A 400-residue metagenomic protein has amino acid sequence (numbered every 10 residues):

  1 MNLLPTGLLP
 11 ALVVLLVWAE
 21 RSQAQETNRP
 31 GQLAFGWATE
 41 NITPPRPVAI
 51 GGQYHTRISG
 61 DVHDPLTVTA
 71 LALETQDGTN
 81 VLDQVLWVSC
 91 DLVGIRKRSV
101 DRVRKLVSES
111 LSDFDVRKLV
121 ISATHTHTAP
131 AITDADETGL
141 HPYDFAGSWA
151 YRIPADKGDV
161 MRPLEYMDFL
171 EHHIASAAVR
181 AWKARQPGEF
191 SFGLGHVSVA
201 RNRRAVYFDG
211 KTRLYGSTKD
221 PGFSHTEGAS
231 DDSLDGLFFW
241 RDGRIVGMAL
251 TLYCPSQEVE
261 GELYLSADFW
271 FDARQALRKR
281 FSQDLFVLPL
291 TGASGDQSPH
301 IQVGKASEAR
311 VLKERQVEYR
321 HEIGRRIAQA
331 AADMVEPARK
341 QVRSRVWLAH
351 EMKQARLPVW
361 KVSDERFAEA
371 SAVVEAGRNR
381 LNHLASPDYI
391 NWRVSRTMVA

Functional and structural regions predicted by a protein language model:
M1-L4: N-terminal secretory signal peptides that target proteins for export/translocation
G7-V17: Bacterial N-terminal signal peptides
E20-Q23: Sec/Tat signal peptide C-region and signal peptidase I cleavage site
Q25-A400: Non-catalytic substrate/cofactor recognition surfaces at enzyme active-site rims
